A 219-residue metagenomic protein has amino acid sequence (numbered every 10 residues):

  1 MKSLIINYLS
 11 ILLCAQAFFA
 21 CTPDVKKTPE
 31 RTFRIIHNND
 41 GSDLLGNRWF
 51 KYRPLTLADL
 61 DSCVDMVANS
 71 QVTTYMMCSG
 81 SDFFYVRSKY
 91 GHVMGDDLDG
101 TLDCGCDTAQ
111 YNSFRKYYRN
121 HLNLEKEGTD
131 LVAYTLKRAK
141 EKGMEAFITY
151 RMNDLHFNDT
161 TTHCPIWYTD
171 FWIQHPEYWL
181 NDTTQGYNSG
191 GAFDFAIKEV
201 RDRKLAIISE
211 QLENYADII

Functional and structural regions predicted by a protein language model:
M1, L13-P29: Bacterial Sec-dependent signal peptides at the C-terminal "C-region" and cleavage site
M1-L9: Bacterial N-terminal signal peptides that target proteins for export
F18, F84-Y85, H156-N158: Generic structural signal for helix capping and beta-alpha/helix-loop junctions
E30-L57, C104-K137, F147-N214: Active-site-adjacent "subsite" loops/lids of carbohydrate-active enzymes
I35-N38, T73-C78, E145-T149, I219: Structural recognition of the beta-strand scaffold that forms the well-ordered cores of secreted hydrolase catalytic
L60-T73, T135-E141, I207-D217: Short amphipathic alpha-helices and their capping/turn segments at secondary-structure boundaries
M66-S70, S79, V86-K89, G95 (+2 more regions): Extended N-terminal export/anchoring regions of large proteins
V72-E125: Aromatic-lined carbohydrate-binding/catalytic grooves of carbohydrate-active enzymes
